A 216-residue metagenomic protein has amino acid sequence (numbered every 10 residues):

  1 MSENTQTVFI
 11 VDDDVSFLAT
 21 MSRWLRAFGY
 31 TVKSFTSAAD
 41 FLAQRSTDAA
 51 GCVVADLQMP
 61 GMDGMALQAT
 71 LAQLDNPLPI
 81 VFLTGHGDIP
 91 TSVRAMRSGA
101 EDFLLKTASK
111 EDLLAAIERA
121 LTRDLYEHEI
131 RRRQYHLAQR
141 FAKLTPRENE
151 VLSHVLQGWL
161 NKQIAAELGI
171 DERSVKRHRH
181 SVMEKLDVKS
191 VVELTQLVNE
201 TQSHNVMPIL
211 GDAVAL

Functional and structural regions predicted by a protein language model:
T36-S37, M62-A66: Acidic catalytic/metal-coordinating carboxylates
D48-V54: Active-site beta3 strand of CheY-like receiver
D56, T84: Active-site residues of response regulator receiver
M59: Receiver (REC) domain active-site loop signature in two-component systems and cognate sites in sensor histidine kinases
D88-P90, L104-I117, Q163, E167: C-terminal output helix
L160-E193: Recognition helix of helix-turn-helix DNA-binding domains
M183-L216: Basic, Lys/Arg-enriched C-terminal extension of HTH/homeodomain DNA-binding domains
